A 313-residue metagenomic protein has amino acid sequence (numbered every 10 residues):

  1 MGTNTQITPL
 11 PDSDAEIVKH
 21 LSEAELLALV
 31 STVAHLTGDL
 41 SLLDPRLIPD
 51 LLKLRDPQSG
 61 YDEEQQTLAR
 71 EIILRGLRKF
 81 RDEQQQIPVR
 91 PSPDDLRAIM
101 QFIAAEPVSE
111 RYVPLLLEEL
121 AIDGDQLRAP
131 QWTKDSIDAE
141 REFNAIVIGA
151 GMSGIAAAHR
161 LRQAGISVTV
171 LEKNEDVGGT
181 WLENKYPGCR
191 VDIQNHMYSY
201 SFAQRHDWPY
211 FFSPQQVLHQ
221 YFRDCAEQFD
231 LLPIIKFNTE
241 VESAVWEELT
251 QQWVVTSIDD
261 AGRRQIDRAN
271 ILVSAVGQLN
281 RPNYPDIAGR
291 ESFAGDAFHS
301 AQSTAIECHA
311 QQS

Functional and structural regions predicted by a protein language model:
M1-N144, S167: Rossmann-like nucleotide/phosphate-binding core characteristic of flavoprotein oxidoreductases
D12, H20, L182-Y221: Glycine-rich active-site loop/strand segments that organize a redox cofactor
Y61-L120, Y210-L279: Feature captures the FAD/FMN-dependent oxidoreductase FAD-binding
L117-K134, C189, S199-P209, L218 (+1 more regions): Glycine-rich dinucleotide-binding loop and its adjacent helix/turn
I137-E140, I266, E307-C308: Short, flexible hinge/linker loops that cap or flank conserved catalytic cores
E140-V170: N-terminal Rossmann-like FAD-binding beta1-loop-alpha1 element of flavoenzymes
N144, N270, Q312: Conserved acidic residues
R162-P187: Glycine-rich FAD pyrophosphate-binding loop
